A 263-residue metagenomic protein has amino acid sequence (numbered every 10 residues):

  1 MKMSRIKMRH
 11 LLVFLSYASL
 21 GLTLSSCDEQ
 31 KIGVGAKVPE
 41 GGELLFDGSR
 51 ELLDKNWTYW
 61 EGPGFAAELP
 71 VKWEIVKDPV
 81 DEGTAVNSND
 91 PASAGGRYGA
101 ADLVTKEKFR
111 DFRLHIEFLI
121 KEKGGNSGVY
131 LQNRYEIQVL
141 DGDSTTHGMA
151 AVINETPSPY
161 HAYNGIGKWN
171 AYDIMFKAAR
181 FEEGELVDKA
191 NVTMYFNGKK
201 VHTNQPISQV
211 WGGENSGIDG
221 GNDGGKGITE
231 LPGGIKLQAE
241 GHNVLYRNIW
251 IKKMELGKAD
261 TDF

Functional and structural regions predicted by a protein language model:
K2-F14: Bacterial N-terminal signal peptides that target proteins for export
M3, L24-S25: Glycine-centered signal
V13-T23: Bacterial N-terminal signal peptides
C27-F263: Carbohydrate-interacting regions of secretory-pathway proteins
